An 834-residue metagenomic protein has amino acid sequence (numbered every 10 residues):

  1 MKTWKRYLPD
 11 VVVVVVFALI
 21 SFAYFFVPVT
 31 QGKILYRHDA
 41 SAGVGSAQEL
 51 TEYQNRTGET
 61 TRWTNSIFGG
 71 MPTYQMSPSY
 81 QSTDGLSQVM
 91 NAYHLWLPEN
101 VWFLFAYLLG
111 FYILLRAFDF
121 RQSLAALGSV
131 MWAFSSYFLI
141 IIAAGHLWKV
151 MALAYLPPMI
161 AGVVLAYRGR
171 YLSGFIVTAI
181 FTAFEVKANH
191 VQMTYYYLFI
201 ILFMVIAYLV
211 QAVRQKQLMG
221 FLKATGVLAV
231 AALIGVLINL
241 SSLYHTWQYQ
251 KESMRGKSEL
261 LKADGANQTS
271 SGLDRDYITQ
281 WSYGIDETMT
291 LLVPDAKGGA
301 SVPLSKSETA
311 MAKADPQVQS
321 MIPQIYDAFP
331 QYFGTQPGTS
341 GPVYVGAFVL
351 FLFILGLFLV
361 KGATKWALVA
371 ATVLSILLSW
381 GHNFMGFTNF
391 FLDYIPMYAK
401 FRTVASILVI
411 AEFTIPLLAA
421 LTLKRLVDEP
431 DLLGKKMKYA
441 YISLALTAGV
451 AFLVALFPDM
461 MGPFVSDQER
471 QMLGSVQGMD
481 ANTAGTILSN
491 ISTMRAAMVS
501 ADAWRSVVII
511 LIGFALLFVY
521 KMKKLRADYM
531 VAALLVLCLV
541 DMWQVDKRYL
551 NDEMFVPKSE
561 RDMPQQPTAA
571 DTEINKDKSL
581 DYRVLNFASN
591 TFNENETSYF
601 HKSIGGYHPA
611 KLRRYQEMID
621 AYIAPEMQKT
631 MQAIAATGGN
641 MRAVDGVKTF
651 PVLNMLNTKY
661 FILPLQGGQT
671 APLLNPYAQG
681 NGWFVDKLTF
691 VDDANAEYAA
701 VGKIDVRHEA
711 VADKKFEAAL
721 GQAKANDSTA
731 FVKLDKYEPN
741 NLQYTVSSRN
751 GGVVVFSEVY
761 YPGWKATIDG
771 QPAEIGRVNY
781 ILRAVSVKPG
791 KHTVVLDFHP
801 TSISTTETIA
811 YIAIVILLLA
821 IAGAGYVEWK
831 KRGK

Functional and structural regions predicted by a protein language model:
D10-S46, A231-H245, L374-L378, V450-L456 (+1 more regions): Transmembrane signal-anchor helices characteristic of membrane glycosylation enzymes that use polyprenol
I20-L114, F118, V130-L153, N267-V345 (+3 more regions): Membrane-interface coil-to-helix junctions
T30-A42, T246-K262, Q468-E469, R548-T568: Alpha-helical transmembrane signal-anchor/signal-peptide segments
Q54, E59-T61, N65-P72, M76-S79 (+10 more regions): Extracytoplasmic/lumenal acceptor-recognition loop(s) of multi-pass membrane glycoenzymes
L97-F111, G341-G356, A411-A420, R505-F514 (+1 more regions): Hydrophobic alpha-helical transmembrane segments
S129, G145-L156, A166-A183, V191-M193 (+3 more regions): Contiguous transmembrane helix-bundle modules in multi-pass membrane proteins
K223-Y283: Polar, glycine-rich mid-to-C-terminal structural blocks that act as macromolecule-binding/assembly scaffolds
F351, K659, G668, H708-K834: Active-site-proximal, structured, solvent-exposed surfaces of multi-pass membrane proteins that position macromolecular
